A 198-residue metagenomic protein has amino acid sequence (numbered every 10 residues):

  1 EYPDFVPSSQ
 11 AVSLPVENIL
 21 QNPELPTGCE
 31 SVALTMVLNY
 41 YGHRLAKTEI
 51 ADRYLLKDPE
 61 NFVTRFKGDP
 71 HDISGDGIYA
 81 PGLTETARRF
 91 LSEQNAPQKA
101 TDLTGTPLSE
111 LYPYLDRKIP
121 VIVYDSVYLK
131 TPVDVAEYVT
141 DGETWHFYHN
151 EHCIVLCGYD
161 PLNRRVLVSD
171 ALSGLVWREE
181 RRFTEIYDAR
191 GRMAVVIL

Functional and structural regions predicted by a protein language model:
E1-R89, E93, V127-L129, D134-Y138 (+1 more regions): Active-site-adjacent structural segments surrounding the nucleophilic cysteine of cysteine proteases and isopeptidases
N18-I19, K99-D102: A short acidic/basic microdomain associated with nuclease active sites
G28, A100, P120-D125, V155 (+2 more regions): Structural recognition of the beta-strand scaffold that forms the well-ordered cores of secreted hydrolase catalytic
A33, T104, D125-L129, G158-D160 (+1 more regions): A mature extracytoplasmic/lumenal domain signature
Y79, L83-S92, A100, P113 (+2 more regions): Extracytoplasmic/cell-surface-exposed regions of Actinobacterial cell-envelope-associated and secreted proteins
A87-R89, E93, L103-S126, K130: ...with weaker cross-activation on analogous glycine-rich loops/strands in unrelated enzymes
Q94-Q98, R117-I122, N163-R165, R192: Loop/turn elements at helix/coil->beta-strand transitions in domains of secreted/extracellular proteins
A136-Y148, I154-L198: Noncatalytic regulatory segments and standalone regulatory/sensor domains
